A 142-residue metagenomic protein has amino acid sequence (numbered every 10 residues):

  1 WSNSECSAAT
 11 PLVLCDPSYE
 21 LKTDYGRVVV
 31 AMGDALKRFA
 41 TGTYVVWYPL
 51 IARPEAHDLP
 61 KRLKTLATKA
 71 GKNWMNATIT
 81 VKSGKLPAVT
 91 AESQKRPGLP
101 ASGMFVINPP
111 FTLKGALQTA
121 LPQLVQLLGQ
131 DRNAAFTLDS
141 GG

Functional and structural regions predicted by a protein language model:
W1-G142: Class I S-adenosyl-L-methionine-dependent methyltransferase catalytic core
